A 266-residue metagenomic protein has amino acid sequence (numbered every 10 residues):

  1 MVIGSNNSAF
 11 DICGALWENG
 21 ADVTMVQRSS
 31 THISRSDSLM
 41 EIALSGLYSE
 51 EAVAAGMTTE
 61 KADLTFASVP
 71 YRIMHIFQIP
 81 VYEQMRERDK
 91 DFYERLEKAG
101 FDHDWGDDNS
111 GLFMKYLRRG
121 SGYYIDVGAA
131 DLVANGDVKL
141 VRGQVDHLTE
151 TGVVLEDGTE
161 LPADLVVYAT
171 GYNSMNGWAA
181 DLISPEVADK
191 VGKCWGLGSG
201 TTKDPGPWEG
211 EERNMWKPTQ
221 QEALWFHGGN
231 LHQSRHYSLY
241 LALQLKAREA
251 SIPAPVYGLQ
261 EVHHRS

Functional and structural regions predicted by a protein language model:
M1-G14, E18-S29, S36, R72-S266: Flavin (primarily FAD) cofactor-binding/catalytic cores of flavoenzymes
H32-F77: A catalytic-pocket lid/entrance helix-loop region that shapes and gates access to the active site across common
